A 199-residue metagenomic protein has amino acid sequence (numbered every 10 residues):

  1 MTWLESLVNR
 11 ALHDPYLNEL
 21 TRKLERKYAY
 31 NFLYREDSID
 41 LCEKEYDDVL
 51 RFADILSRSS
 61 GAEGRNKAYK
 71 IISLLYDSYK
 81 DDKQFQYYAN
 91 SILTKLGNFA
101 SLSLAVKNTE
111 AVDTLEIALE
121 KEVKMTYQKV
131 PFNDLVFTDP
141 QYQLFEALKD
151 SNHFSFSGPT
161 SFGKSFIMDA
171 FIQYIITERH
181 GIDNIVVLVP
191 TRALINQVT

Functional and structural regions predicted by a protein language model:
M1-T199: N-terminal helicase ATP-binding lobe
